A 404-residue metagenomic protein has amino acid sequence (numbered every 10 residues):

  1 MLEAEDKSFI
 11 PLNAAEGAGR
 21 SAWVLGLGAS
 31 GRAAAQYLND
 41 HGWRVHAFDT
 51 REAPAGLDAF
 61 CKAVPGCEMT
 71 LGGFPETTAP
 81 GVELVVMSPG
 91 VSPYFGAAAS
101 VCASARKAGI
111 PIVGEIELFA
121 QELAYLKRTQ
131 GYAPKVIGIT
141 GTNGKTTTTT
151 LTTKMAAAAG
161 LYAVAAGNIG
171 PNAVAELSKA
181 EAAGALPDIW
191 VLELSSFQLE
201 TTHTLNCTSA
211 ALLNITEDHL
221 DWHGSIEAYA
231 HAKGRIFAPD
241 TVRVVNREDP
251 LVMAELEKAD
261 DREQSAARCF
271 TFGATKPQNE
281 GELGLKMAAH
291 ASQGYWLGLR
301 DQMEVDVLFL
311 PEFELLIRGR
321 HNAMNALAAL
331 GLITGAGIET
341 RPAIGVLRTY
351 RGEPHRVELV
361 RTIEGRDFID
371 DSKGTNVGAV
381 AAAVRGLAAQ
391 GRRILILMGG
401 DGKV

Functional and structural regions predicted by a protein language model:
M1-Q121: N-terminal leader/targeting and accessory segments in enzymes
L2-S8, V64-G72, V113-E117, Q121 (+5 more regions): Short gly/ser/thr-rich secondary-structure transition/capping motifs
N13-S21, A33-H41, F309-V404: Nucleotide phosphate-binding/pyrophosphate-handling subdomain across enzymes that bind or process nucleotide phosphates
A29, N143-T147, A323, L327: Residue-level detector of alpha-helix initiation sites
N39-D40, T77-G81, P89, P93-R247 (+2 more regions): Phosphate-binding loop of NTP-binding sites
R44-R51, V244-R247, I394-G399: Short internal beta-strands
D49, T70-G73, V113-L118, A166 (+4 more regions): Beta-strand->loop->alpha-helix junctions that form or flank phosphate-binding loops in nucleotide-handling enzymes
K286-L310, E353-V360: Acidic-glycine-rich active-site phosphate/pyrophosphate-binding loop
